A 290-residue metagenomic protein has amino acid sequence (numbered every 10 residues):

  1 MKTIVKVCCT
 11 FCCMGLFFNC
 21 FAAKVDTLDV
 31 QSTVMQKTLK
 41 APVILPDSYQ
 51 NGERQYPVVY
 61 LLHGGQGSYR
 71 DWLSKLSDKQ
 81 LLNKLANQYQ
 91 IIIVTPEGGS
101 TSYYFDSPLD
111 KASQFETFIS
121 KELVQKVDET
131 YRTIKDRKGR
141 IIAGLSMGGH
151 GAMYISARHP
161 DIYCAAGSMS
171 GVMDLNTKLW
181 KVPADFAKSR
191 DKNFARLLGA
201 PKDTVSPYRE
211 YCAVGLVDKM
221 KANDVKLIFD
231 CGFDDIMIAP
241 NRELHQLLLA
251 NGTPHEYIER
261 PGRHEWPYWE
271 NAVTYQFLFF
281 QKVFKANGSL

Functional and structural regions predicted by a protein language model:
K2-T10: Sec-dependent signal peptide recognition, specifically the positively charged N-region followed immediately by
T10, C20-F21: Cleavable N-terminal signal peptides
T10-M14, F284: Short, linear, compositionally biased motifs with a strong N-terminal bias
A22-L290: Non-catalytic cap/lid and distal C-terminal segments of serine-dependent acyl enzymes
